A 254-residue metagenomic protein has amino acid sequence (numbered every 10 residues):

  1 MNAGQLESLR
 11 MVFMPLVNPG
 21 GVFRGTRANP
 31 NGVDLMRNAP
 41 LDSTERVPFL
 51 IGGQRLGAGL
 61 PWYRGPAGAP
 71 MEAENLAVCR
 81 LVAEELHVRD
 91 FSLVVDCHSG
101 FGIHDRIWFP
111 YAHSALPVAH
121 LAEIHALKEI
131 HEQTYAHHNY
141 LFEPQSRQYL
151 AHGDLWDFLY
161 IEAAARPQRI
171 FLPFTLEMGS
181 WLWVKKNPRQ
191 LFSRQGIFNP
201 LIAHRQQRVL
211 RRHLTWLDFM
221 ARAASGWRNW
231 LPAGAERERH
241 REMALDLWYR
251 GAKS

Functional and structural regions predicted by a protein language model:
M1, N29-L35, H113-L116: A glycine- and small-aliphatic-rich helix-loop capping segment at beta-alpha/alpha-beta transitions that lines
M1-G20: Alpha-helical metal-binding/catalytic segments enriched in His/Glu/Asp
N2-A3, R24-G25, A83-E84, A164: A generic local secondary-structure boundary/capping motif
Q5-E7, A28, P167-R169: Extracellular/periplasmic catalytic domains that process cell-envelope and extracellular macromolecules
E7, N29, V33, G68-L76: Short, amphipathic alpha-helical segments
M11-P15, L35, L176-M178: A structural signal for short, well-ordered beta-strand segments
P15-A58: Surface-exposed loop and adjacent secondary-structure segments within mature catalytic domains
F49-S254: C-terminal accessory segments enriched in acidic
